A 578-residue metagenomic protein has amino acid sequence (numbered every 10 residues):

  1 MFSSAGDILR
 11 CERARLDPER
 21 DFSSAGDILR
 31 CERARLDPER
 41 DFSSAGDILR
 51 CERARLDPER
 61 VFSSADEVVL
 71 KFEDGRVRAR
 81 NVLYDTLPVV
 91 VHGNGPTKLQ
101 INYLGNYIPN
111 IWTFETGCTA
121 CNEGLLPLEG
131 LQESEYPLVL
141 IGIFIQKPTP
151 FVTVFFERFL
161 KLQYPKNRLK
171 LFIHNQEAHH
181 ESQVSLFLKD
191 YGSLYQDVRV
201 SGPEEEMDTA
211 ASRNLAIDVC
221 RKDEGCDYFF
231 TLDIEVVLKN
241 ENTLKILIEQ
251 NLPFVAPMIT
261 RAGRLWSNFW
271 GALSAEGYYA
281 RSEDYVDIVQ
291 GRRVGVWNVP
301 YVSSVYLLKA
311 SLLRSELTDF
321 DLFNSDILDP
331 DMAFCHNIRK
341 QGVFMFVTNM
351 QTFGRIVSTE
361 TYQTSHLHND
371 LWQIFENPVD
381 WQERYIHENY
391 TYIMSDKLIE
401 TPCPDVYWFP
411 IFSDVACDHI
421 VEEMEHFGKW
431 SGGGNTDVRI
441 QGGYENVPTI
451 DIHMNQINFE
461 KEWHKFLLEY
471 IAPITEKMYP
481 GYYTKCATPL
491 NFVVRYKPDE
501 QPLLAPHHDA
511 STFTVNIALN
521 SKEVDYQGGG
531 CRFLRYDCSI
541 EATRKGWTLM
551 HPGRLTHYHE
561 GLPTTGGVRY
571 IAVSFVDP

Functional and structural regions predicted by a protein language model:
M1-G6, R10-C11, E19, A25-R30 (+6 more regions): Conserved catalytic core of nucleotide-sugar-dependent glycosyltransferases
S4, D47-P137, V294-V305, A310-V415: C-terminal catalytic/acceptor-binding lobe
S134, F155-R168, D190: Short, acidic, metal-binding catalytic loop of nucleotide-sugar glycosyltransferases
P148-Q163, H180-V184: Short, well-formed alpha-helical segments that are part of the catalytic scaffolds of diverse glycosyltransferases
E177-D227: Active-site-proximal specificity loops/subdomain of glycosyltransferases
E224-K239: Short beta-strand-to-loop acidic/aromatic patch adjacent to the donor-nucleotide binding site
D396-T484: Non-heme Fe(II)/2-oxoglutarate
H464, L468-P578: Catalytic core of non-heme Fe(II) oxygenases with the double-stranded beta-helix
